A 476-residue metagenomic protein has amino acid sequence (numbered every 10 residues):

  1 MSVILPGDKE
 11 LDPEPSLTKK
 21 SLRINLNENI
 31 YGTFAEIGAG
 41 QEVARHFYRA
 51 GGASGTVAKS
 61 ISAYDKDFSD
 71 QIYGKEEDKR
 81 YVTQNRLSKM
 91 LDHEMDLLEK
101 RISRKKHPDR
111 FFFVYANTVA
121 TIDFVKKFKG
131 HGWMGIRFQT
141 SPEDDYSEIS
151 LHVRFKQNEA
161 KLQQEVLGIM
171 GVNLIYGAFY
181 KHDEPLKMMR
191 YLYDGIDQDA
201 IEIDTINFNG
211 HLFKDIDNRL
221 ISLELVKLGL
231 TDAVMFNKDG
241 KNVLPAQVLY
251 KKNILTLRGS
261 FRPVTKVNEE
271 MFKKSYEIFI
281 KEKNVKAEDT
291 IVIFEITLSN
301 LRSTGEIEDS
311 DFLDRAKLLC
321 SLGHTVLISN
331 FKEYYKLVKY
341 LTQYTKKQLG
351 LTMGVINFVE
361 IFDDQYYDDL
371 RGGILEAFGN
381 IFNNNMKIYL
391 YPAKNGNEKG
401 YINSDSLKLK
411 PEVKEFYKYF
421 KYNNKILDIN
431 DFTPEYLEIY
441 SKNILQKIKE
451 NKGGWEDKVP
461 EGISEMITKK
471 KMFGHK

Functional and structural regions predicted by a protein language model:
S2-K476: Nucleotidyltransferase catalytic core that binds NTPs
